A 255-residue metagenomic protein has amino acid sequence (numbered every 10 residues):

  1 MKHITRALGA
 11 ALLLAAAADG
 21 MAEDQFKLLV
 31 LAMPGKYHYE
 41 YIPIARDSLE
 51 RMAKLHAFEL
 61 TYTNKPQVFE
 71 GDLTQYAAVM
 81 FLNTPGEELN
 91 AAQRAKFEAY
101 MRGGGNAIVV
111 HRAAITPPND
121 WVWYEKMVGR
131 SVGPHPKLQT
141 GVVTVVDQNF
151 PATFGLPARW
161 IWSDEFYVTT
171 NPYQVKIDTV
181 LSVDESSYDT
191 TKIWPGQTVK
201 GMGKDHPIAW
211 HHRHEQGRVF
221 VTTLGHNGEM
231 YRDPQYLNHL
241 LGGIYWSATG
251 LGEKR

Functional and structural regions predicted by a protein language model:
M1-L8: Bacterial N-terminal signal peptides that target proteins for export
A17-A18: N-terminal signal peptide c-region/cleavage motif recognized by signal peptidases
A22-K27, A32, E40, R51-L55 (+3 more regions): Extracellular ligand-binding/catalytic regions of CAZymes and related secreted enzymes and adhesion modules
E23-P117: Helical hinge/lid and interdomain linker segments adjacent to catalytic or ligand-binding clefts that mediate domain
I44, S48, Q75, A92 (+5 more regions): Extracytoplasmic/secreted proteins, especially bacterial periplasmic and envelope-associated proteins
E87-A158: A glycine-rich, often tryptophan-bearing local segment used as a flexible ligand/cofactor-contacting loop or short
G104-I108, V180, F220: Structural detector of well-ordered beta-strand residues that form the stable sheet scaffold of enzyme domains
P134-E215: Catalytic beta-strand/loop cores that center a nucleophilic Ser/Cys/Thr and support acyl-enzyme chemistry
